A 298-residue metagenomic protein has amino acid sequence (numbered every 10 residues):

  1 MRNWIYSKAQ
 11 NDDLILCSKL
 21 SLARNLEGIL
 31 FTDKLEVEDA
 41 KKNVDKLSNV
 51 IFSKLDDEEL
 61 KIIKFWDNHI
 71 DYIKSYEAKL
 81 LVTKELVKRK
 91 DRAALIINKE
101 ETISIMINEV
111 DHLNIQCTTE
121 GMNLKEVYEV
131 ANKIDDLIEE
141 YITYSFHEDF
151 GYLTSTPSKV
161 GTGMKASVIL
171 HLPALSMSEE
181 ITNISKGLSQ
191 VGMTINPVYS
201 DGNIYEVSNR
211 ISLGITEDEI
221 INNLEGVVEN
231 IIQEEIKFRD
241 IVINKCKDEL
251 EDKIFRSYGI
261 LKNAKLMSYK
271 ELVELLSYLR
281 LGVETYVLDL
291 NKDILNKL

Functional and structural regions predicted by a protein language model:
M1-D149, M164, S176-S178, T182-L298: Long, Pro/Ser/Thr-rich low-complexity/intrinsically disordered regulatory tracts in eukaryotic proteins
G151-I169: Conserved phosphate/anionic-ligand binding catalytic regions in large, soluble enzymes, centered on
